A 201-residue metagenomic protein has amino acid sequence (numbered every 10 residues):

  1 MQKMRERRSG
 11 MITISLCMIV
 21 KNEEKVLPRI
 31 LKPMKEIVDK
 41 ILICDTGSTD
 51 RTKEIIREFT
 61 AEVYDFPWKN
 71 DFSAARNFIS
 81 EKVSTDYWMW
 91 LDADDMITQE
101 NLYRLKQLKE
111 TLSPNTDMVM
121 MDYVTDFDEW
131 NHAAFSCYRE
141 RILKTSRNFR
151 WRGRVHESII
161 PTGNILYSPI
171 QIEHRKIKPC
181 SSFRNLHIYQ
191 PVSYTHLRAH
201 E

Functional and structural regions predicted by a protein language model:
T13-S15: Cell-envelope/extracellular polymer assembly enzymes that use nucleotide-activated donors
V20-I37: Short, well-formed alpha-helical segments that are part of the catalytic scaffolds of diverse glycosyltransferases
P33, C44-E54, W68: A conserved acidic beta->alpha catalytic loop
T46, L91-A93: Active-site acidic Asp-centered loop
E54-F78, K82: Conserved donor nucleotide-binding strand/loop of the catalytic core
W88: Short aromatic/hydrophobic "clamp" motif used to bind/position activated sugar donors
M96, E100-H132: Conserved donor NDP-sugar-binding/catalytic core segment of glycosyltransferases
T195-E201: Conserved small/polar residues in nucleotide/adenosyl-binding loops
